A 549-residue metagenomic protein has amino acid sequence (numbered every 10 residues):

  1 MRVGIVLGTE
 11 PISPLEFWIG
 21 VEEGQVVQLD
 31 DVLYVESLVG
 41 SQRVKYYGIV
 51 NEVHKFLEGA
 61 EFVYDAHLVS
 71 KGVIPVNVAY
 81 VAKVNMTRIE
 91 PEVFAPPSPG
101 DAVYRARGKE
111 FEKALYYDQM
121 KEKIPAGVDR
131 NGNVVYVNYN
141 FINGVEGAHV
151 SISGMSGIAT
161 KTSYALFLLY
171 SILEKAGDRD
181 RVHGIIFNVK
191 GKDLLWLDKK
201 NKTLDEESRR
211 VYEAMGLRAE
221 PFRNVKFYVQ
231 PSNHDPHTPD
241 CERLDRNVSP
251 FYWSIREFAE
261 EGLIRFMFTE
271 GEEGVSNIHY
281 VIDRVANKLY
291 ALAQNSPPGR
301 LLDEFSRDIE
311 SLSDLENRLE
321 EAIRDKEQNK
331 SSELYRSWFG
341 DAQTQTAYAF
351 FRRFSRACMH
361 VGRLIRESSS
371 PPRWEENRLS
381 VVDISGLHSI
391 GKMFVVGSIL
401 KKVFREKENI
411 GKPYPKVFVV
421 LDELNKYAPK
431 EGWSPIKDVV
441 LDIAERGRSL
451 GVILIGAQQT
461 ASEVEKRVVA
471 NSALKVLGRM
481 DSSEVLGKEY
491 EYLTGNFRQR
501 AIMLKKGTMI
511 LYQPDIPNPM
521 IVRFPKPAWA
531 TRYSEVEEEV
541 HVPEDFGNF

Functional and structural regions predicted by a protein language model:
M1-M155, L168-S171, K175-R181, P413-P415 (+2 more regions): Basic- and hydrophobic-enriched, low-structure N-terminal and domain-boundary segments that flank ATP-binding catalytic
V32, S37, A79-A102, R498-F549: Phosphate-binding and hydrolysis-coupling loops of NTP-dependent motor/remodeling domains
A126-K226, K437, K466, L511 (+2 more regions): Glycine-rich phosphate-binding loop of nucleotide-binding enzymes
V150-S151, V382, I455: Conserved beta-strand position immediately N-terminal to the Walker
S171-K175, Y212-R218, K402-E408, V439-I455: Substrate-engagement module of ASCE P-loop NTPases
V182, I186-F187, G191-L197, E220-P221 (+2 more regions): P-loop NTPase motor domains
R209-L244, A470-E491, I502-K505: Conserved P-loop NTPase catalytic core
D442-A528: Conserved ATP-driven motor cores of ASCE-family P-loop NTPases powering translocation/secretion/packaging/pilus
